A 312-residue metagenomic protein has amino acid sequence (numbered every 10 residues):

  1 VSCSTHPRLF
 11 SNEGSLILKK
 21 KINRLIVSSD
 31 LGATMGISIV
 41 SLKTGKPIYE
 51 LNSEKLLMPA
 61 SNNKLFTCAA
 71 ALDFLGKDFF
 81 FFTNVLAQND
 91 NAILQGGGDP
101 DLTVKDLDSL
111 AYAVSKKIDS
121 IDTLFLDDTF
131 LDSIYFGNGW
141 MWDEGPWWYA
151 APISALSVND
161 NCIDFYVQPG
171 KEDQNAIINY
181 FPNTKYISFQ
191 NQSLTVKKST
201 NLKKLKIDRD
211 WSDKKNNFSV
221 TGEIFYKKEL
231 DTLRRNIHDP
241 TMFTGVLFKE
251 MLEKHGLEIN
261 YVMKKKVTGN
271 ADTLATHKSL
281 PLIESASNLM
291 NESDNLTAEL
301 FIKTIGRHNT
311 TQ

Functional and structural regions predicted by a protein language model:
H6, S38, P47, N62-N63 (+2 more regions): Functionally constrained cores in energy, signaling, and assembly domains
H6-K55, L75-D78, A113-K117: Beta-lactamase-like hydrolase cores
L9-F10, K20, R24-L25, L75-Q312: Conserved serine DD-peptidase/penicillin-binding transpeptidase domain and beta-lactam-recognizing active-site
G14, Y49, P59-N63, P240 (+2 more regions): Generic, well-ordered alpha-helical segments
S41-K43, S61, L72, G98: Short glycine-rich, polar/acidic loop-and-turn segments at beta strand-coil junctions
E50-A70, F74: Short active-site loop at a secondary-structure junction that contains or immediately precedes the catalytic residue(s)
